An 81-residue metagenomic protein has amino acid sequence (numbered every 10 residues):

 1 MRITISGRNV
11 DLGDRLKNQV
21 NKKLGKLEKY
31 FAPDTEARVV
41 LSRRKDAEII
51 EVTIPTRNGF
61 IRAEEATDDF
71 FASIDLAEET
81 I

Functional and structural regions predicted by a protein language model:
M1-I81: N-terminal, polar/charged subdomain of small-to-medium soluble alpha/beta proteins
